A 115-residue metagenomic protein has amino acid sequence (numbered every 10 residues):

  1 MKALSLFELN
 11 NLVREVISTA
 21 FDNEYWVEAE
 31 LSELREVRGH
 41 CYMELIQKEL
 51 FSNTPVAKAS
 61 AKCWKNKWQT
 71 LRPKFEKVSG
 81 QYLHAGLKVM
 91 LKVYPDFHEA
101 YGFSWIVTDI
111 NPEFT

Functional and structural regions predicted by a protein language model:
M1-T115: Acidic, two-metal ion nucleic-acid-processing modules in DNA metabolism proteins
